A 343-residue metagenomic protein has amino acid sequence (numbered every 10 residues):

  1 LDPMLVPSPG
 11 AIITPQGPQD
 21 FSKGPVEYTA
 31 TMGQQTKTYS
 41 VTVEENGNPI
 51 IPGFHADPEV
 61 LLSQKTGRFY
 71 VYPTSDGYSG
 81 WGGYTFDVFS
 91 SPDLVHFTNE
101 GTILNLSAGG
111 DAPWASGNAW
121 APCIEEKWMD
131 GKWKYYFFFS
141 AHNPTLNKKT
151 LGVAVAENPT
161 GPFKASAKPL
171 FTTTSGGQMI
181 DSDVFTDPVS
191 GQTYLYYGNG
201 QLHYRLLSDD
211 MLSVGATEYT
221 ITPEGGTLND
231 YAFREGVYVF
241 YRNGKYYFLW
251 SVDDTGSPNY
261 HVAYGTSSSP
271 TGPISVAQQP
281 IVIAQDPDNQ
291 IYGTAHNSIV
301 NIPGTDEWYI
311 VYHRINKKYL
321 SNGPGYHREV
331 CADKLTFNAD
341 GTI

Functional and structural regions predicted by a protein language model:
L1-N46: Beta-rich interaction/scaffold domains
E44-I343: Carbohydrate-active catalytic/glycan-binding domains of CAZyme proteins, especially the secreted or lumenal ectodomains
